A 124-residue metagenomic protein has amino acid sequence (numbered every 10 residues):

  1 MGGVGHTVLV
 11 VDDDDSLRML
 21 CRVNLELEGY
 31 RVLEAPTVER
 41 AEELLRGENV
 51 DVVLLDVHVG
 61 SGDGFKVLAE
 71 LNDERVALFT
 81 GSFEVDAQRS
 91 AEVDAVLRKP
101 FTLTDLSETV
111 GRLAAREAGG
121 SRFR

Functional and structural regions predicted by a protein language model:
M1-L9, T102-R124: Non-catalytic signal-transmission and effector/linker regions of two-component phosphorelay proteins
M19-E26: Charged docking surfaces used in two-component/phosphorelay signaling
E34-V52: Acidic, metal-coordinating helix/loop segments flanking the phosphotransfer/catalytic sites of two-component signaling
T37, D63-K66: Acidic catalytic/metal-coordinating carboxylates
D56: Active-site residues of response regulator receiver
G60: The feature encodes the CheY-like receiver
F79-G81: Hydrophobic/aromatic residues positioned on beta-strands within the core alpha/beta folds
K99: A Lys-centered signature of the CheY-like receiver
